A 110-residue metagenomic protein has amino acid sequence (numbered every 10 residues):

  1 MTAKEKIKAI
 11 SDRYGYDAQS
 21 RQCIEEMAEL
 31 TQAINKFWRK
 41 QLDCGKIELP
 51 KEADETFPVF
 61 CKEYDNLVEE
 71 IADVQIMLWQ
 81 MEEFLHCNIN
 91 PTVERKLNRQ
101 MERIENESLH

Functional and structural regions predicted by a protein language model:
M1-I71, Q75-H110: Flexible "arm" and connector segments at domain edges
